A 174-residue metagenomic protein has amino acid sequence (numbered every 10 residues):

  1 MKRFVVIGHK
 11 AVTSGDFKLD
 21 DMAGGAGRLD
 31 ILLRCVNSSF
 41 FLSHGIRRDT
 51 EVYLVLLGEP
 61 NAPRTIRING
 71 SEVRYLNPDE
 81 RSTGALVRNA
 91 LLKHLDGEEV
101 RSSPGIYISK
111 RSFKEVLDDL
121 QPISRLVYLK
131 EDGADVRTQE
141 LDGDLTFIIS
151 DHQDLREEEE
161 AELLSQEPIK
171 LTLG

Functional and structural regions predicted by a protein language model:
M1-G174: Post-transcriptional modification and biogenesis factors for structured RNAs of the translation apparatus
